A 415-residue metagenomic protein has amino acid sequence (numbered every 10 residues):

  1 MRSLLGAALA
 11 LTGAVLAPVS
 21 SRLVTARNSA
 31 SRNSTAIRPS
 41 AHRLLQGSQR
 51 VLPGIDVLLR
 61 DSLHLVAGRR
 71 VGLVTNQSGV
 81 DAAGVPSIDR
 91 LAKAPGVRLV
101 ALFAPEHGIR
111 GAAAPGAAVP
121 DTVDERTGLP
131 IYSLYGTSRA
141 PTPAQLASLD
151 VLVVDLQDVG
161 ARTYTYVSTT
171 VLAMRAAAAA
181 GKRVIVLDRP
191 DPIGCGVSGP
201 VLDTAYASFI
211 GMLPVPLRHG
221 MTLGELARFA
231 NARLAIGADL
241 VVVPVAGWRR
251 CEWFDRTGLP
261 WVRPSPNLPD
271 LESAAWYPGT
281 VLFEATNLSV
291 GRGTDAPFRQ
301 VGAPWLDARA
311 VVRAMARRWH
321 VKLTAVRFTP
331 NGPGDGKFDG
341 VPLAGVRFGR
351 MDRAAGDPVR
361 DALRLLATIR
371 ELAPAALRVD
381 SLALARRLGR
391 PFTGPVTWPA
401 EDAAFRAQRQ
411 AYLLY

Functional and structural regions predicted by a protein language model:
R50-V97: N-terminal phosphate-binding or glycine-rich loops at protein starts, especially the Walker A/P-loop of NTPases
R98-E106: Short internal beta-strands
G111-P115, I185-A207: Glycine-rich, charge-decorated loop segments at or immediately adjacent to ligand/cofactor-binding or catalytic sites
P115-S148, A161: Glycine-rich oxoanion-binding loops at beta->alpha junctions
D158-T170: Glycine/threonine-rich flexible loop motifs
A207-Y277: Conserved anion/nucleotide-ligand pocket segment
W248-V326: Glycine-rich, aromatic-lined ligand/substrate-binding cores of catalytic and carbohydrate-binding domains
T294-P297, V301-A400: Conserved functional hotspot residues or short segments at active or partner-binding sites across diverse domains
